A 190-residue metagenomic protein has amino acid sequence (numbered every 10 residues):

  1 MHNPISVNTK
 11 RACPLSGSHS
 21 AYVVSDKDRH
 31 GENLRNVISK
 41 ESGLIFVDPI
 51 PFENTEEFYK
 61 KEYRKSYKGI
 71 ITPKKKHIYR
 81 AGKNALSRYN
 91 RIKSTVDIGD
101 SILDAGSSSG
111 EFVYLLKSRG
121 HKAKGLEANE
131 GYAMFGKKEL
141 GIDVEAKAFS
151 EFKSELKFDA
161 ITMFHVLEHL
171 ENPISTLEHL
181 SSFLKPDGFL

Functional and structural regions predicted by a protein language model:
M1-T72: N-terminal juxtadomain amphipathic helix that follows a signal peptide/anchor or precedes a small N-terminal auxiliary
I5, N84-L190: Conserved SAM-binding loop
Y22, Y59, Y63, Y67 (+4 more regions): Sequence-level detector for tyrosine residue identity
V24-K27, H77, H165: Residue-level detector of alpha-helix boundaries and kinks
N33, K75, Y79, L167: Charge-dense, low-complexity intrinsically disordered segments
N54-E57, K74, G141, P173: Hydrophobic alpha-helical segments
I71-R88: Conserved SAM-binding loop and adjacent beta-strand
